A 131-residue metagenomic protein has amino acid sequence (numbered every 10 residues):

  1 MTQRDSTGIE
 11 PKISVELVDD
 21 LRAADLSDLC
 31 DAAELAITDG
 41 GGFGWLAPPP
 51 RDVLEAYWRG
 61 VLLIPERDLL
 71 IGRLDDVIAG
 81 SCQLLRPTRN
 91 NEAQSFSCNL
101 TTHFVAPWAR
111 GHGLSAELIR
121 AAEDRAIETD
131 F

Functional and structural regions predicted by a protein language model:
M1-S14: Short, low-complexity, intrinsically disordered N-terminal peptides in bacterial proteins
P11, E16-F96, T101-T102, A106-W108 (+3 more regions): Acetyl-CoA-dependent GNAT
A109-G113: Glycine-rich phosphate-binding loop
